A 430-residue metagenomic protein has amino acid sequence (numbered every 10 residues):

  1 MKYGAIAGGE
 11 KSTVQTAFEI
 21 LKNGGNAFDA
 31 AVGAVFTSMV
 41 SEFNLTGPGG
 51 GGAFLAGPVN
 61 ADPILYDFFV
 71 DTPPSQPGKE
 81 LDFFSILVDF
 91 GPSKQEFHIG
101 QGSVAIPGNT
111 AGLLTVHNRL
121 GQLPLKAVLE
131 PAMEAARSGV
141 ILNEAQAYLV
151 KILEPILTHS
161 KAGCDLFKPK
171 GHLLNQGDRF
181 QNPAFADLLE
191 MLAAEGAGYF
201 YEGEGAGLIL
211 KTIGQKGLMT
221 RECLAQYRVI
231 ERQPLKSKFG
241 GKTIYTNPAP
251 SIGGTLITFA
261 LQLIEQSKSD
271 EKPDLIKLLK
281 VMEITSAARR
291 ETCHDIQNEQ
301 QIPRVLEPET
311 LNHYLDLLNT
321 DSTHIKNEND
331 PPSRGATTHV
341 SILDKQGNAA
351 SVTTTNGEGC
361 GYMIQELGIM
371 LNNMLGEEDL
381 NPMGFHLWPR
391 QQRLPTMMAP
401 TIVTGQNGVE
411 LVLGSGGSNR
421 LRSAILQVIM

Functional and structural regions predicted by a protein language model:
M1-E19, G25-G196, F200-K242, P248 (+3 more regions): Noncatalytic scaffold domains of N-terminal-nucleophile
A7, T16, G203, A260 (+2 more regions): Extreme N-terminus nucleophile/cap motif
G33, G240, N247, T258 (+5 more regions): Generic beta-strand/beta-sheet core signal
V40-Y66, G217-T220, N348-L411, N419 (+1 more regions): Active-site rim segments in enzyme catalytic domains, especially the processed small/beta chain of N-terminal
P74-E80, T255-F259, C360-E366, R420-L426: A short, polar/proline- and glycine-enriched secondary-structure boundary/capping micro-motif
Y245-G254, T337-S341, S351-M363, G414-R422: Glycine-rich phosphate/pyrophosphate-binding beta-alpha loops
G254-S269, V403-L411, G417-M430: M16/insulysin-pitrilysin zinc metalloprotease superfamily fold
K268-T355: Internal maturation/activation junctions in enzymes
